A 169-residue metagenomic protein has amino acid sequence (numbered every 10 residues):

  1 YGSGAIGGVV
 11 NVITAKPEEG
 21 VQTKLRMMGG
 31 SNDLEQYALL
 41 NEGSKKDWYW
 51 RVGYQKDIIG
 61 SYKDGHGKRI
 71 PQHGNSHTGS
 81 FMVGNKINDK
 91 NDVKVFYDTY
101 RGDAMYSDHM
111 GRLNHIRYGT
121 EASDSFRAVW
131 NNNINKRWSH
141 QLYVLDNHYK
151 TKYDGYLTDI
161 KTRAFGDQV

Functional and structural regions predicted by a protein language model:
G4-I6, M28, D33-Y37, S44 (+3 more regions): Residues that define the transmembrane beta-barrel architecture of outer-membrane proteins
G4-R26, Y37-L39: N-terminal periplasmic accessory domains that precede and gate Gram-negative outer-membrane beta-barrel machines
I13, R26-N32, Q55-D57, D98-Y100 (+1 more regions): Outer-membrane beta-barrel pore domains and translocons
K16, S44-D47, N85-D89, N132-K136: Outer-membrane beta-barrel strand-turn architecture
T23-M27, V52, F81-V83, V95-Y97 (+1 more regions): Membrane-embedded beta-strand positions of outer-membrane beta-barrel proteins
L39-G43, F81-N85, A128-N132, D167-V169: Residues on the lipid-exposed face of transmembrane beta-strands in outer-membrane beta-barrel proteins
I59-H66, I70-S76, K90-Q141, D146-G166: Flexible loop and strand-edge segments within Gram-negative outer membrane beta-barrel domains
